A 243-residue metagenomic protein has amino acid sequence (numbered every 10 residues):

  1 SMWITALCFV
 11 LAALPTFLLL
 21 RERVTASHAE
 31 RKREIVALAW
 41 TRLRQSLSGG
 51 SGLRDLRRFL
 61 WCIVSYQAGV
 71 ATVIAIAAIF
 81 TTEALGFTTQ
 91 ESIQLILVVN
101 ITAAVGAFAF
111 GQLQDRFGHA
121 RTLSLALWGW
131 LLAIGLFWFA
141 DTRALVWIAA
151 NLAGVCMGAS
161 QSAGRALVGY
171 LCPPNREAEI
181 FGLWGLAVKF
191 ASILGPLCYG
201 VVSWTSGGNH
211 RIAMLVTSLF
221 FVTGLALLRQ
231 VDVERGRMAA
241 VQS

Functional and structural regions predicted by a protein language model:
S1-L7, V201-F221: A membrane-interface helix-boundary motif in multi-pass transporters
L11-L19, L215-S243: Multi-pass alpha-helical transporter architecture, strongest for 12-TM Major Facilitator/SLC carriers used
E22-L60: Juxtamembrane intracellular "pre-TM" segments in multi-pass secondary transporters
A75-S92: Short amphipathic helix-loop junctions that connect adjacent transmembrane helices in Major Facilitator Superfamily/SLC
V105-H119, S203: Helix-to-loop junctions at the C-terminal end of transmembrane segments in multipass secondary transporters
R121-L136: Structural signature of the two symmetry-related core transmembrane helices
W138-A150: Helix-loop junctions at membrane interfaces in 12-TM secondary transporters
A159-P173: Intracellular juxtamembrane helix-capping segments at the cytosolic ends of symmetry-related transmembrane helices
